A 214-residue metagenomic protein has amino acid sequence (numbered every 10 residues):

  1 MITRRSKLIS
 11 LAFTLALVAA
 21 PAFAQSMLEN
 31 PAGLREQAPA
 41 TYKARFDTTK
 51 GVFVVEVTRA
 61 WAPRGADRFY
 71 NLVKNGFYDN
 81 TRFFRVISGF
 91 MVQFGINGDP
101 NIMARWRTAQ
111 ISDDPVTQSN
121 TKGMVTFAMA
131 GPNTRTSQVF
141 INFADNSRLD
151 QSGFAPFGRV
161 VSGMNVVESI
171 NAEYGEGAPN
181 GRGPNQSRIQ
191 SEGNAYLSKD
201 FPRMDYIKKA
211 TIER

Functional and structural regions predicted by a protein language model:
M1-I2, L15: N-terminal secretory signal peptides
I2-T3, I9, F23-R214: Cyclophilin-like peptidyl-prolyl cis-trans isomerases
A19-P21: N-terminal signal peptide c-region/cleavage motif recognized by signal peptidases
